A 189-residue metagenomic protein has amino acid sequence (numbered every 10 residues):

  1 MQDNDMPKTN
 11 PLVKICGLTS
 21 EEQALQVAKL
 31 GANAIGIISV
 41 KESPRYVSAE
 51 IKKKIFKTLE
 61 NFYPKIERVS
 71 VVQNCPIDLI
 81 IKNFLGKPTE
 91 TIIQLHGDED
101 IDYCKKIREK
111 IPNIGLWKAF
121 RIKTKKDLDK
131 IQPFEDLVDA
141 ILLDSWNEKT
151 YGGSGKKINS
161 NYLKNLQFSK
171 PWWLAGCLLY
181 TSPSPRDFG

Functional and structural regions predicted by a protein language model:
N10-L18, V71-N74: Active-site mouth loops of central-metabolism enzymes
G17, L174-L178: Glycine-rich adenosine-cofactor-binding loop
K29-A34: Catalytic domains of carbohydrate-active enzymes, especially glycoside hydrolases
G36-E50: Glycine-rich, proline-tolerant flexible connector loops at the mouths of alpha/beta enzymes
S39-E42, F62-V71, C75-W173: Conserved anion-binding
K57-N61: A short, N-terminal amphipathic alpha-helix
Y180-G189: Single conserved hydrophobic/aromatic residue that forms the stacking wall/gate of nucleotide- or nucleobase-binding
